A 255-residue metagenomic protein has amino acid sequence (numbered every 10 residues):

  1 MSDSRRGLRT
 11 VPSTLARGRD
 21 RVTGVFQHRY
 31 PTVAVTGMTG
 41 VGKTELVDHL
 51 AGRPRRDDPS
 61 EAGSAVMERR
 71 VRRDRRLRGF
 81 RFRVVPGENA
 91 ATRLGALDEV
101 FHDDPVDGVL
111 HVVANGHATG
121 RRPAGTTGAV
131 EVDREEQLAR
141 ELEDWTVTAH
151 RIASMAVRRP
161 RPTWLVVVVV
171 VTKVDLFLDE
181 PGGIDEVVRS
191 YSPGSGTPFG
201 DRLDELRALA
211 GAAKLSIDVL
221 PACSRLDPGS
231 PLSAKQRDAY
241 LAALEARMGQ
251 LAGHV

Functional and structural regions predicted by a protein language model:
M1-T36, S154: Short, flexible boundary segments at extreme N-termini or domain junctions of P-loop NTPases and their
V33-T36, F82-V84, V166-K173, D218-S224: Extended hydrophobic secondary-structure segments that form protein cores and membrane-embedded regions
T39: The conserved Walker
G42-K43: Conserved glycine(s) of the Walker
A51-R83, E88-R93: Switch I (effector-binding) loop of TRAFAC-class P-loop GTPase G-domains
V100-D103, G108, A114-A210: Conserved C-terminal guanine-recognition region of P-loop GTPase G domains, centered on the G4
D175-H254: Canonical P-loop GTPase G-domain recognition
